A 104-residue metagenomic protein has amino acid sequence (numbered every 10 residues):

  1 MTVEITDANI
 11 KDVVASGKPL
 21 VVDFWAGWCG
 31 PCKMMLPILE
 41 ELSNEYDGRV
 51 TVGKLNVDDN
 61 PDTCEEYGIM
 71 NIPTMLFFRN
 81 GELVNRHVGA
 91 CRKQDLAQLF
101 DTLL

Functional and structural regions predicted by a protein language model:
M1, T6, W25, T51-G53: Conserved Rossmann-like nucleotide-binding pocket used by diverse enzymes that bind dinucleotide cofactors
V3-P19, P61: A short beta-strand-turn-helix
G17-K18, W25-W28, N71: Short pre-active-site segment immediately N-terminal to redox-active cysteine/selenocysteine motifs in thiol-based
K18-P19, L36-L55: Conserved helix-turn-beta segment immediately C-terminal to the redox Cys motif in thioredoxin-like folds
F24-I38: Conserved redox-active cysteine motifs that mediate thiol-disulfide chemistry, especially di-cysteine Cys-X(1-2)-Cys
P61, Y67-L76, Q94: Structural micro-motif
F77-L104: Non-catalytic, surface beta->alpha helical segment in thiol-disulfide oxidoreductase systems
